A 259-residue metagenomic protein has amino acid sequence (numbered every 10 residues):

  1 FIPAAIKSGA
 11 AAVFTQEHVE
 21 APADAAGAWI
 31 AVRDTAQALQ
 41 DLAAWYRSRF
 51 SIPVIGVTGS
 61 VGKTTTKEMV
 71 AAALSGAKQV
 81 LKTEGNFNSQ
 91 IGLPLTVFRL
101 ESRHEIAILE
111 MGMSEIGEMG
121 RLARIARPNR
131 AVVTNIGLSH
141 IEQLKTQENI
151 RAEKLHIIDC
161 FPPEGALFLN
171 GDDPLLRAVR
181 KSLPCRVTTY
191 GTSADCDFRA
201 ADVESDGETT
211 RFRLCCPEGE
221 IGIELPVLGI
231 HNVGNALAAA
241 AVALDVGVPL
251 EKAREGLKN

Functional and structural regions predicted by a protein language model:
P3-I6, T15-A25, V132-N259: Acidic, Mg2+-coordinating active-site environments of NTP-dependent enzymes
S8-G9, G76-A77, V246: Conserved dinucleotide-binding and phosphotransfer motif residues
A10, G27, E101-E105: Short acidic/histidine-rich motifs immediately flanking catalytic phosphotransfer sites in two-component signaling
V13-E17, T83-N86: A short glycine-rich beta-strand->turn/loop micro-motif centered on a GG-aromatic cluster
D24-G27, G76-K78: Acidic, glycine-centered active-site loop in nucleotide-sugar glycosyltransferases
G27-Q37: N-terminal pre-Walker A segment at the start of P-loop NTPase domains
Q37-L167, G171, L175-L183, A243: Phosphate-binding loop of NTP-binding sites
